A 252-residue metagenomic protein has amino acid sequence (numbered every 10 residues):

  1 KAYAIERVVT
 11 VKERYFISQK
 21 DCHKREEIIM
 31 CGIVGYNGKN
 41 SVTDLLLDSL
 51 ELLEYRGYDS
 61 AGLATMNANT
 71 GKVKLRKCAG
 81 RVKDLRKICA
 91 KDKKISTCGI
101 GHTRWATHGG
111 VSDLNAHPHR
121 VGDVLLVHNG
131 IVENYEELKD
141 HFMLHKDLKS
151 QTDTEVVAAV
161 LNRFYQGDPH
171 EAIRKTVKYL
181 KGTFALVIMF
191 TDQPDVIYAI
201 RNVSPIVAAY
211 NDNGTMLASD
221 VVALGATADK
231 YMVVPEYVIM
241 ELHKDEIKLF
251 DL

Functional and structural regions predicted by a protein language model:
Y15, D21-H23: Intrinsic-disorder-associated, low-complexity terminal segments enriched in Asp/Asn/His/Tyr and depleted of Lys/Arg
H23-L252: Conserved short alpha-helical segments that host acidic/polar catalytic motifs at enzyme active sites
